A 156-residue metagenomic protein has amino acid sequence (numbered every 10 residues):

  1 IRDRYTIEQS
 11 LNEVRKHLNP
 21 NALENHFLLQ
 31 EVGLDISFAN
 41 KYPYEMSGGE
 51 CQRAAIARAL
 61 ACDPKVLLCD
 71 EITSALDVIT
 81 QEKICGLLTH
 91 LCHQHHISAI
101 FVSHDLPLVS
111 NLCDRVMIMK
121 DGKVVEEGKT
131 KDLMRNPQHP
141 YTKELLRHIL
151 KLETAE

Functional and structural regions predicted by a protein language model:
A22-S37, L146-R147: Conserved ABC ATPase "signature" region
Y42-M46, E50: Conserved ABC ATPase signature
I56, I84: Hydrophobic anchor residue at the start of the ABC signature
D63: Conserved catalytic motifs of ABC-family nucleotide-binding domains
V109-N111: A short, surface-exposed alpha-helical micro-motif characterized by mixed small hydrophobic and charged/polar residues
E127-G128: ABC ATPase "signature
